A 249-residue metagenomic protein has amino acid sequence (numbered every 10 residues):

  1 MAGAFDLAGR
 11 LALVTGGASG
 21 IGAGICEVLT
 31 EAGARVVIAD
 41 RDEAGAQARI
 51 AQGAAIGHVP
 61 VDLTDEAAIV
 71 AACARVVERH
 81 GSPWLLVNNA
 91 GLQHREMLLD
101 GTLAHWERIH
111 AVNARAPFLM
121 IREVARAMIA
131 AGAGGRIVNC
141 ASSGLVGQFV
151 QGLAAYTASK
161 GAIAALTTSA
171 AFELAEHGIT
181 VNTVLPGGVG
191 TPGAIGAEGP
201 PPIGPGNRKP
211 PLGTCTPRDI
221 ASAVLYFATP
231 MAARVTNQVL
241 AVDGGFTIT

Functional and structural regions predicted by a protein language model:
M1-D6, G147, L212, L225 (+1 more regions): Short C-terminal tail/terminal secondary-structure segment of NAD(P)H-dependent dehydrogenase/reductase domains
A8-R35: Canonical Rossmann dinucleotide-binding motif of NAD(H)/NADP(H)-dependent dehydrogenases/reductases, specifically
M97-L98, H105-E107, P205-G206: Substrate-binding pocket helix/loop in short-chain dehydrogenase/reductase
I121, S159, T167: Active-site helix of classical SDR
R126, F172-E173, A233: Alpha-helical segment proximal to the catalytic Tyr-Lys
A175, T180, V235-N237: Short, small/polar-rich loop/turn modules that mediate ligand/substrate recognition or access, typified
K209-I220: A conserved structural motif in NAD(P)-dependent oxidoreductases
